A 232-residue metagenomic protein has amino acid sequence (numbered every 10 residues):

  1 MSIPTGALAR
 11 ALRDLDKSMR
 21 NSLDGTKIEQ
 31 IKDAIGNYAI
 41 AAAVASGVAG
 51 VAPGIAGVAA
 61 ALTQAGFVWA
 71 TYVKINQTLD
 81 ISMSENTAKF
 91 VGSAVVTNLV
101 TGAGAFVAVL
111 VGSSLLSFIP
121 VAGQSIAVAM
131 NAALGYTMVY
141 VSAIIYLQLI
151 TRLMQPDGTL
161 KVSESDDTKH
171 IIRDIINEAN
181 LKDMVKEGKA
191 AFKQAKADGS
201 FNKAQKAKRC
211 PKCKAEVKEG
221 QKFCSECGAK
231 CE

Functional and structural regions predicted by a protein language model:
M1-V51, W69-F90, N98, A132-E232: Terminal, membrane-proximal amphipathic helices and intrinsically disordered targeting/regulatory segments
S46-A61, A105-L134: Short hydrophobic membrane-inserting alpha-helices and related fusion/pore-forming segments
V58-G66, F90: Loop-to-helix transition at the N-terminal end of transmembrane alpha-helices
T87-S113: A structural-propensity feature for long, helix-poor, extended segments
L99-A108, A122-A127, I171-L181: Short, charged low-complexity intrinsically disordered segments located at boundaries of structured domains
